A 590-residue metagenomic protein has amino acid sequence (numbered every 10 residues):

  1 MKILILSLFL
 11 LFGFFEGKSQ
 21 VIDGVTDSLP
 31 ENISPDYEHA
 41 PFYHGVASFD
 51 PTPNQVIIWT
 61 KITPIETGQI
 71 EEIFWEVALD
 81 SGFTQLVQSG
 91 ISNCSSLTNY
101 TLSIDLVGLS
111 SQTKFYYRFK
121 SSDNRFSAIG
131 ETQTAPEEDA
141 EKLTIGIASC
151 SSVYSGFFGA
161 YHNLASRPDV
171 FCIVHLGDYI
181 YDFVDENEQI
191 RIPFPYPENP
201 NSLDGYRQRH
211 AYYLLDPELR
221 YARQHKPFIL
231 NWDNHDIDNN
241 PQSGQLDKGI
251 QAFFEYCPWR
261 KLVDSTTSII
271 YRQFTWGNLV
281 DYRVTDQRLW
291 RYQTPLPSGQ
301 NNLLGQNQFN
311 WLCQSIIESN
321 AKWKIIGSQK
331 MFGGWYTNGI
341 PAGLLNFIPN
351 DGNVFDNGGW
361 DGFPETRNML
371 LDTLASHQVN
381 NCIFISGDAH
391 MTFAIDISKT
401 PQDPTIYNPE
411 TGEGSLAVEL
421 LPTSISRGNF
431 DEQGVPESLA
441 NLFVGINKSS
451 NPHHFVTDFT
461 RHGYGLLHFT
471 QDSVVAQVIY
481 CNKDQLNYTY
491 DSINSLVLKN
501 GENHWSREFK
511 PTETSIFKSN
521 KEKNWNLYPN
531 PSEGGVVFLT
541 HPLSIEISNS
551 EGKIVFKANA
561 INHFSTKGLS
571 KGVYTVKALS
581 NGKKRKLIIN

Functional and structural regions predicted by a protein language model:
M1-I22, S28, G582: Bacterial Sec-dependent N-terminal signal peptides
L6, K518-N590: C-terminal outer-membrane/trafficking sorting elements
F9-L11, T52, S544: Residues at the start of alpha-helices and the adjacent loop-to-helix junctions
Q20-E513: Metal-dependent phosphoester/phosphodiester hydrolase catalytic core
